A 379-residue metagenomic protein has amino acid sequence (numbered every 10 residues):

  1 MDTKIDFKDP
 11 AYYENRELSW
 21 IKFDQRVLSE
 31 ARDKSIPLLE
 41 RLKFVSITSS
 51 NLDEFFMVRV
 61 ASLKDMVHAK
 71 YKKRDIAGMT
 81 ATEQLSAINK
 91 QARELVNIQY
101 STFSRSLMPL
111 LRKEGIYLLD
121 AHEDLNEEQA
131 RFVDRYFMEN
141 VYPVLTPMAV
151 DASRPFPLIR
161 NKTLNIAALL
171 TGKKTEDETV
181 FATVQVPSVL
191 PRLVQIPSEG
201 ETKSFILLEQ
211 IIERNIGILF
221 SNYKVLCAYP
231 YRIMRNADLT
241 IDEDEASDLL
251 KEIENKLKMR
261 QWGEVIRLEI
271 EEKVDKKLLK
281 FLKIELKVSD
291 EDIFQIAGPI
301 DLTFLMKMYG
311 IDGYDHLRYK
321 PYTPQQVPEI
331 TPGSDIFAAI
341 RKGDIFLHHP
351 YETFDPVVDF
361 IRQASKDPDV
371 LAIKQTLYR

Functional and structural regions predicted by a protein language model:
M1-R379: N-terminal localization/anchoring segments of enzymes in phospholipid and broader phosphate metabolism
